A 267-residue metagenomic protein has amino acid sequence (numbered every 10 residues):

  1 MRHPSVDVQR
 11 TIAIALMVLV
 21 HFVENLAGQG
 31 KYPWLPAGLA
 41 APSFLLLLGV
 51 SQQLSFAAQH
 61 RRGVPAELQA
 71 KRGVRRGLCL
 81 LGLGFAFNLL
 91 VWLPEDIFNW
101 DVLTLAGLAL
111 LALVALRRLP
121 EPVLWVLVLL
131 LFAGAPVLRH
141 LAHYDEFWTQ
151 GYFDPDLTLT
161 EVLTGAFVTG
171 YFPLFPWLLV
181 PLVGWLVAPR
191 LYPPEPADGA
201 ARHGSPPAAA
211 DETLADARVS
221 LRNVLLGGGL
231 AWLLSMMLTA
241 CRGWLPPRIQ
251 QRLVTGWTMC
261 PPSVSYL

Functional and structural regions predicted by a protein language model:
M1-L267: Alpha-helical transmembrane segments and their immediate juxtamembrane cytosolic regions
